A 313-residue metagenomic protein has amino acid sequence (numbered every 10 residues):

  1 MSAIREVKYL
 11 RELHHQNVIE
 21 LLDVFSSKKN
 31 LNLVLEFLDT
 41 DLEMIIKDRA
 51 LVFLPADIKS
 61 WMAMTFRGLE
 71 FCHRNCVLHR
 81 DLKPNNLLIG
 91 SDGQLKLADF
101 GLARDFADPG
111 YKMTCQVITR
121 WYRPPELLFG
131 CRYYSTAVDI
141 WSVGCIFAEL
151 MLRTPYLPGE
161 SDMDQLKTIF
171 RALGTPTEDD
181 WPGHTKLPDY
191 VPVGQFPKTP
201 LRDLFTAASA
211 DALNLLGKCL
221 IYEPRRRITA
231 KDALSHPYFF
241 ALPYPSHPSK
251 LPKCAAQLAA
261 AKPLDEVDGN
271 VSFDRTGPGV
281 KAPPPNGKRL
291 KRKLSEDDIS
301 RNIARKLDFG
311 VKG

Functional and structural regions predicted by a protein language model:
M1-H14: Conserved N-lobe beta3->alphaC-helix segment of eukaryotic protein kinase catalytic domains
V24: Activation-segment/catalytic-loop signature of the eukaryotic protein kinase fold
K28-E36, E43-M44: A conserved loop-to-beta-strand element in the N-lobe of protein kinase catalytic cores that borders the ATP-binding
W61-M62: Activation segment signature within eukaryotic-like protein kinase domains
H73-I89: Catalytic-loop of the protein kinase fold
T175-G217: C-terminal lobe substrate-recognition/regulatory segment of protein kinase catalytic domains
P243-G313: Intrinsically disordered, low-complexity regulatory tails and linkers that flank structured modules
